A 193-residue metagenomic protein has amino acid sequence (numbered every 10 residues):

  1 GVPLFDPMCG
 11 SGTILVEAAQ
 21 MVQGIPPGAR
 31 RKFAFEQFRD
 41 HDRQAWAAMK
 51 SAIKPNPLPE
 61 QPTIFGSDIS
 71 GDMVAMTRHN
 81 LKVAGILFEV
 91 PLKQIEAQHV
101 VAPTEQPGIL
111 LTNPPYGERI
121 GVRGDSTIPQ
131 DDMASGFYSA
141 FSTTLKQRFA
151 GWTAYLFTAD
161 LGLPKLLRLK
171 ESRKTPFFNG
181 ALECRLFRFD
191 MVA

Functional and structural regions predicted by a protein language model:
G1-A102: Conserved S-adenosyl-L-methionine
T13, T112, T158: Ser/Thr-centric signal marking residues that sit in or immediately flank functional binding/regulatory motifs
A29-R30, F88, T104, G121 (+2 more regions): Secondary-structure transition/capping residues
E60, T104-Q106, A150: Short loop/turn elements that form and flank the Walker-type P-loop nucleotide-binding site in RecA-like NTPase cores
T63, S67-A75, I120-A193: Conserved Class I SAM-dependent methyltransferase catalytic core
P107-N113: Short SAM/SAH-binding signature in class I
